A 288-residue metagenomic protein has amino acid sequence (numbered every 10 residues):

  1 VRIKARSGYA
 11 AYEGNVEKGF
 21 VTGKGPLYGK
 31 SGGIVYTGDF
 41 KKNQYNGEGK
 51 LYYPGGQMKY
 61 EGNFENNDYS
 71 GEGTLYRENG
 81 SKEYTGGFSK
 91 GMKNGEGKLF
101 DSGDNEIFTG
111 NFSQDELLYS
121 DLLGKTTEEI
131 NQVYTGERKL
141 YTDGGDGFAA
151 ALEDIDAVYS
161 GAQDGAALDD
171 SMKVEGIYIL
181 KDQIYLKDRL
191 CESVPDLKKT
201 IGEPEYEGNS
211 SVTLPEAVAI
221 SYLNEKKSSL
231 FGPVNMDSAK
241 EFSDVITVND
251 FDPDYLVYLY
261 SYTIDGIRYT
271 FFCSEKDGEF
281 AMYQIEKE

Functional and structural regions predicted by a protein language model:
V1-L122, T126-E137, Q183, K187 (+5 more regions): Glycine/tyrosine- and acidic-biased, solvent-exposed loop/turn segments at the edges of beta-strands
L122-E288: A cross-family detector of function-defining hotspots
